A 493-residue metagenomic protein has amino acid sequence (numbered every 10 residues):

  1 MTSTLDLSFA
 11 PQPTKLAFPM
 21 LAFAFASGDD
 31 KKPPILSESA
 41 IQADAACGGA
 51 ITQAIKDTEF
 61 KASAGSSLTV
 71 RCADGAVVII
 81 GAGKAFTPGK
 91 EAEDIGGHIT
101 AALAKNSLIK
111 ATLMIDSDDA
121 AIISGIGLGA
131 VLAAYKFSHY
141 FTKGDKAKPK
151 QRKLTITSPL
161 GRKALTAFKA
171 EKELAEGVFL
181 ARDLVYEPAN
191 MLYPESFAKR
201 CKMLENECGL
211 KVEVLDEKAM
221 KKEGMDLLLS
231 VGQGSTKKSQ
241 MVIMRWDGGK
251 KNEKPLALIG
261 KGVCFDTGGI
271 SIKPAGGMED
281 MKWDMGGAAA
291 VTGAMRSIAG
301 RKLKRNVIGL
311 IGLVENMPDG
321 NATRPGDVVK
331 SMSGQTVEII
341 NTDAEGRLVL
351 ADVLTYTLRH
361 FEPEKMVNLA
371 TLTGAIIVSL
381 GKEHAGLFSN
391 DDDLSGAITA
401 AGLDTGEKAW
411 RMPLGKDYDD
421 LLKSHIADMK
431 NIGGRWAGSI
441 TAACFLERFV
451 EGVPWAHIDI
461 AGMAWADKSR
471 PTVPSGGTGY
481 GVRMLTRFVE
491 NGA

Functional and structural regions predicted by a protein language model:
M1-G262: Short amphipathic alpha-helical segment within the helicase RecA-like ATPase core that mediates nucleic-acid
T2, G65, A198-A493: A generic structural signal for tightly packed, nonpolar segments enriched in small/aliphatic residues
